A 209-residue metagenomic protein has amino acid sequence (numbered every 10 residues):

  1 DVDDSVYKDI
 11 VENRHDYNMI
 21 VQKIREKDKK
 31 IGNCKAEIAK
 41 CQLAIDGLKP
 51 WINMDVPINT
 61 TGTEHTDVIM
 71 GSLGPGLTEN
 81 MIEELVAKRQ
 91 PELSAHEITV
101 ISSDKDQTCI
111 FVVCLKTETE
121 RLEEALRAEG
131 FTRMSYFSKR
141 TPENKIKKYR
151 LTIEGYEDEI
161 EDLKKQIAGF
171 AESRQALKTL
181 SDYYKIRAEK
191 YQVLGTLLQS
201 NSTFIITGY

Functional and structural regions predicted by a protein language model:
D1-Y209: Long, charged N-terminal accessory/stalk domains
